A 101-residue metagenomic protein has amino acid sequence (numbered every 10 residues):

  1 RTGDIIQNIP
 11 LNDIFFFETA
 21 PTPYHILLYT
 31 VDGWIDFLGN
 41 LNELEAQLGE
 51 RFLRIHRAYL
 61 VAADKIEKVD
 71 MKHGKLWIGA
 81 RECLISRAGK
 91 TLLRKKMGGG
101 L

Functional and structural regions predicted by a protein language model:
R1-G79: Conserved binding/recognition cores within well-folded domains
K72, I78, L84-L92: Long hydrophobic alpha-helical segments typical of transmembrane helices together with their membrane-interfacial
K90-L101: C-terminal output/interaction extensions
